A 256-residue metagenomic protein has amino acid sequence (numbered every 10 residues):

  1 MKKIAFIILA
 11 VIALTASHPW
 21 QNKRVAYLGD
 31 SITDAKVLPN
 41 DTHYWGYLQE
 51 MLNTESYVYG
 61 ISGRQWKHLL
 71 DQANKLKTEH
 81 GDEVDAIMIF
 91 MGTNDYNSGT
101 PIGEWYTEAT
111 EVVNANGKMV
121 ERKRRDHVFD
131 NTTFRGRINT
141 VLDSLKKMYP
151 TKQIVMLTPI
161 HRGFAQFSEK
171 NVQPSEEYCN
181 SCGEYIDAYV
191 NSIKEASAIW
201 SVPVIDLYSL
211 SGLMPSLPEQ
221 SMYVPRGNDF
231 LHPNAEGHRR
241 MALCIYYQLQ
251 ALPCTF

Functional and structural regions predicted by a protein language model:
M1-I4, K152: Positively charged n-region of N-terminal signal peptides that target proteins for export
K3-K23: Bacterial Sec-dependent signal peptides at the C-terminal "C-region" and cleavage site
I8, G29, M91: Residues that line or immediately flank small-molecule/substrate-binding pockets and catalytic motifs
I12-A13, N40, G163, C244: Alpha-helical transmembrane segments and their juxtamembrane interfaces
A16-P19, V25, Y59, L142 (+2 more regions): Residue-level detection of beta-strand scaffold positions
H18-S62, K67, Q72-E83, I87 (+3 more regions): Serine-esterase "nucleophile elbow" of acetyl-processing enzymes
M51, A73-F256: Alpha-helical cap/lid subdomain in secreted, periplasmic, or secretory-pathway luminal O-acyl-processing enzymes
